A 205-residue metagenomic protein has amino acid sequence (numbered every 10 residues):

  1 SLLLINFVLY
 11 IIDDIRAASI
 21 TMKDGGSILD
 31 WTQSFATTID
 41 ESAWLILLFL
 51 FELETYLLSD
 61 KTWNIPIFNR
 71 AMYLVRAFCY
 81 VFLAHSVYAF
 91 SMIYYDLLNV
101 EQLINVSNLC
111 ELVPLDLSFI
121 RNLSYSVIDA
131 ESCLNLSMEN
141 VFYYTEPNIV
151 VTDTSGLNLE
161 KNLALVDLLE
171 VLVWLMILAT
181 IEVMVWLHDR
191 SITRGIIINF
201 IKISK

Functional and structural regions predicted by a protein language model:
S1-K205: Polytopic alpha-helical membrane-helix bundles and their juxtamembrane interface segments in multi-pass membrane
